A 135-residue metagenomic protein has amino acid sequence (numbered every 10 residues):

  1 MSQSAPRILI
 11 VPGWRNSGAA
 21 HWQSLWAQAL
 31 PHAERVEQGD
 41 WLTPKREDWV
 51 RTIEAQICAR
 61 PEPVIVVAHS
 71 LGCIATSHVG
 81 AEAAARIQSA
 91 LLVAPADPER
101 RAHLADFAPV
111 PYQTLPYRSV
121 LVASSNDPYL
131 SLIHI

Functional and structural regions predicted by a protein language model:
S2-E62: Active-site catalytic motif of lipid deacylating hydrolases and related acyltransferases
Q38, L91-E99: Active-site nucleophile loop of the alpha/beta-hydrolase fold
I65, S89-L91: Residue in the alpha/beta-hydrolase core beta-strand immediately N-terminal to the catalytic nucleophile
V67-T76: Gly/Ala-rich beta-loop-alpha elbow adjacent to hydrolase catalytic centers
H78-Q88: Conserved hydrolase catalytic core segment
L121-A123: Short beta-strand/loop motif that positions the catalytic acidic residue of the alpha/beta-hydrolase fold
N126-L130: Acidic catalytic loop of the alpha/beta-hydrolase fold
I133-I135: Conserved small/polar residues in nucleotide/adenosyl-binding loops
